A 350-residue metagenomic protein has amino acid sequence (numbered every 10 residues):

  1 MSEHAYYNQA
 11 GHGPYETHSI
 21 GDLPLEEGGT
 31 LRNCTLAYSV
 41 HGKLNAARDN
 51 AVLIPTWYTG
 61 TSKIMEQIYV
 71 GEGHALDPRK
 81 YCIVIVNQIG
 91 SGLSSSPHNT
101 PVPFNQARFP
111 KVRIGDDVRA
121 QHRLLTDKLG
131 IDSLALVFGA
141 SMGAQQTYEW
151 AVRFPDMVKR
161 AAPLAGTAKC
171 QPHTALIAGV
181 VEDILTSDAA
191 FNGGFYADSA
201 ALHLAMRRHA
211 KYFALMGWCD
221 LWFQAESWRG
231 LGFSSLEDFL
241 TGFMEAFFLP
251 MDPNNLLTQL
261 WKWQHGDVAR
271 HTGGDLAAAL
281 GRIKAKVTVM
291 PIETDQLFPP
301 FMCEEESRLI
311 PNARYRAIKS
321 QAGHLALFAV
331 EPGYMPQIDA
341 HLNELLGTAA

Functional and structural regions predicted by a protein language model:
M1-A51: Catalytic-loop region of hydrolases
S39-V102: N-terminal cap/lid subdomain of alpha/beta-hydrolase-fold enzymes
H74-K128, A175, G179-D188, N192-G194: Cap/lid segment of the alpha/beta-hydrolase catalytic domain
D132-A175: Conserved hydrolase catalytic core segment
V158-K159, P163-A246: Alpha/beta-hydrolase-fold enzymes
I283, V289-P291: Short beta-strand/loop motif that positions the catalytic acidic residue of the alpha/beta-hydrolase fold
Q296-M302: Conserved alpha/beta-hydrolase "acid-adjacent" motif
E304-E305, N312-A350: Catalytic active-site module of serine/aspartate enzymes centered on a nucleophile-bearing elbow/loop
